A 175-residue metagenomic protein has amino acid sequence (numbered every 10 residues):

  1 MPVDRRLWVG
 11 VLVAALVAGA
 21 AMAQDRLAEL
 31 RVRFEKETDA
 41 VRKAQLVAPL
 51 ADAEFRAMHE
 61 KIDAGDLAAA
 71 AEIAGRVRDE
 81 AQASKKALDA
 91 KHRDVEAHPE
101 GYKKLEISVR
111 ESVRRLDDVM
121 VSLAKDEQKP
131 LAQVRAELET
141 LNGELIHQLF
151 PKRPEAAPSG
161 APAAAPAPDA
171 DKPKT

Functional and structural regions predicted by a protein language model:
M1-P2, A20-M22: General helical secondary-structure elements
M1-V11: Bacterial N-terminal signal peptides that target proteins for export
V9-G19: Bacterial N-terminal signal peptides
A23-T175: Long, charged/polar, soluble alpha-helical segments
